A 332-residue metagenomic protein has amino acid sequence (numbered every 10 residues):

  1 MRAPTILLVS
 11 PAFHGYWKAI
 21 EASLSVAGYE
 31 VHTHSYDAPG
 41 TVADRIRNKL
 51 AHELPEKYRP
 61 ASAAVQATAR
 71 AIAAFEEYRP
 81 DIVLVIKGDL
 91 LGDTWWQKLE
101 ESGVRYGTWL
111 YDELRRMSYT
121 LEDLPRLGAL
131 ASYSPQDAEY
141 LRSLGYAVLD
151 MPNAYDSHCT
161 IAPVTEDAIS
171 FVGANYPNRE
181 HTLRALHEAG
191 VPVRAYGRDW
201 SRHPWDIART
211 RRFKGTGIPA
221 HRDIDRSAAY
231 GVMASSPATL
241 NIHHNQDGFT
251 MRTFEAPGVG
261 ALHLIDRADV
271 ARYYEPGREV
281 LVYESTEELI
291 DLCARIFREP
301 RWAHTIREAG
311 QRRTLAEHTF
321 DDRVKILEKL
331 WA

Functional and structural regions predicted by a protein language model:
R2-E53, A64-R70, I86-K87, D93 (+2 more regions): Nucleotide-sugar donor-binding catalytic core of glycosyltransferases
A27, F297-K329: A charged, aromatic-enriched C-terminal amphipathic alpha-helix characteristic of glycosyltransferases across folds
F75, R79-V83: Proline-aspartate-enriched helix->loop->beta-strand connector
F75-E76, L124, M233, C293: Short hydrophobic patches on amphipathic alpha-helices that form coiled-coil/helix-mediated interaction surfaces
K98-E113: Active-site proximal beta-strand in glycosyltransferases
V280-T286, R295-P300: Conserved acidic donor-binding segment of nucleotide-sugar-dependent glycosyltransferases
L289: Catalytic phosphate/metal-binding cores of nucleic-acid and nucleotide-processing enzymes, i.e., regions that mediate
